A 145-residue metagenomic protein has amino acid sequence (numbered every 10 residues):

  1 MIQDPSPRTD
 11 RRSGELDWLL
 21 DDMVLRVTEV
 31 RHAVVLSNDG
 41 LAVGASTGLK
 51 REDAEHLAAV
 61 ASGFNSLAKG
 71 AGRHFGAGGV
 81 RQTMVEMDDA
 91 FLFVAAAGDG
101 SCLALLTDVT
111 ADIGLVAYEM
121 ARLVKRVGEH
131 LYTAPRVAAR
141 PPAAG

Functional and structural regions predicted by a protein language model:
M1-V30, D39-G145: Acidic, low-complexity cytosolic segments
